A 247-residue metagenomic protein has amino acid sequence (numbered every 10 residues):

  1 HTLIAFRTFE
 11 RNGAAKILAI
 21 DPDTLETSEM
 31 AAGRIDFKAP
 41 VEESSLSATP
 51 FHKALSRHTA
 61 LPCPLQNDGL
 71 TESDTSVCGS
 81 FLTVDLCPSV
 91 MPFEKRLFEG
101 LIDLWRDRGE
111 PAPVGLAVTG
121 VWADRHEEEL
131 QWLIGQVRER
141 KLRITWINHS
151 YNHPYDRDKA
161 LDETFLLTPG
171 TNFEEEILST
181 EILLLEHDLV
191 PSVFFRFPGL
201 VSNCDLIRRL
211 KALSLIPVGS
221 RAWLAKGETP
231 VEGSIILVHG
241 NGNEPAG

Functional and structural regions predicted by a protein language model:
H1-T83, P88-G115, T119-Q131, S234-G247: Terminal accessory/targeting
R106-G240: Metal-dependent polysaccharide deacetylase catalytic core of the NodB/CE4 family, i.e., the active-site-bearing domain
